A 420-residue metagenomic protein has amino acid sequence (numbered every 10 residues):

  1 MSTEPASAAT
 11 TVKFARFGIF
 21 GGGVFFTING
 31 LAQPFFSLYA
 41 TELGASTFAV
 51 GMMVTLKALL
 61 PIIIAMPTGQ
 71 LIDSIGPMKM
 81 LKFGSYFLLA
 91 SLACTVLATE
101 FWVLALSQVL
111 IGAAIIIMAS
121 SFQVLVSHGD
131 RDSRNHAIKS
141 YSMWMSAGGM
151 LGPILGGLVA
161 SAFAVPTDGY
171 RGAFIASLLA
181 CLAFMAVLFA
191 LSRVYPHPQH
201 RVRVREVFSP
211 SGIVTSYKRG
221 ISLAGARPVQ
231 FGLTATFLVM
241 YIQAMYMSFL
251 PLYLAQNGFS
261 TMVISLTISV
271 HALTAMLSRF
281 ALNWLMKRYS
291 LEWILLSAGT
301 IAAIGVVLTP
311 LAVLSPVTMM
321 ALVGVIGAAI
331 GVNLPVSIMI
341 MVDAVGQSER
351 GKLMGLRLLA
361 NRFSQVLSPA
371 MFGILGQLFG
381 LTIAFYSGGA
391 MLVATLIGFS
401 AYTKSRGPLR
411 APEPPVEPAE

Functional and structural regions predicted by a protein language model:
S2-V12, Y195-G232, E417-E420: Juxtamembrane intracellular "pre-TM" segments in multi-pass secondary transporters
A8-A58, P228-A235, V239-N257, I264: Helix-loop boundary and gating motifs at the non-cytosolic
A58-M66, G149-M150, A272-F280, Q365-V366: Residue-level signature of mid-helix packing/kink "hotspots" within the transmembrane helices of 12-pass Major
I64-G76, A160, S278-S290, G376: Helix-to-loop junctions at the C-terminal end of transmembrane segments in multipass secondary transporters
K79-C94, W293-L308: Structural signature of the two symmetry-related core transmembrane helices
V109-S146, I340: Cytoplasmic helix-loop-helix junction between adjacent transmembrane helices in 12-TM secondary transporters
K139-G156, A360-S368: Glycine-rich segments within core transmembrane alpha-helices of 12-TM secondary carriers
L178-R203, T395-T403: C-terminal membrane-cytosol helix-exit motif in multi-pass small-molecule transporters
